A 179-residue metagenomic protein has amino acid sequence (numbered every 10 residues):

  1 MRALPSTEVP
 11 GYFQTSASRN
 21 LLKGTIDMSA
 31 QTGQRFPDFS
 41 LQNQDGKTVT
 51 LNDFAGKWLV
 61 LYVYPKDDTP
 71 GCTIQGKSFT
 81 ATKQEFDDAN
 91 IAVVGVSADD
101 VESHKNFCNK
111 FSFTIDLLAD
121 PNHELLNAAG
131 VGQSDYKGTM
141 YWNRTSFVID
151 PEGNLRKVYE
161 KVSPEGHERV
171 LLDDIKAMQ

Functional and structural regions predicted by a protein language model:
M1-G11, T15: N-terminal basic, low-structured, amphipathic or hydrophobic segments
P10, N20-L22: Low-complexity, intrinsically disordered segments with a bias for serine/threonine
L22-Q179: Chalcogenol-based redox active-site neighborhoods
